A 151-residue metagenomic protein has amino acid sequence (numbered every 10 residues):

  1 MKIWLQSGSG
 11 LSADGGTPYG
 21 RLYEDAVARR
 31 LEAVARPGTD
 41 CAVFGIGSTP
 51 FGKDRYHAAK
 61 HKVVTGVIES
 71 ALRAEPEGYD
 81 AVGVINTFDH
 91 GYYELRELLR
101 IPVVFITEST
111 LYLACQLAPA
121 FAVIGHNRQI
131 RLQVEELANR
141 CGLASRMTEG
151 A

Functional and structural regions predicted by a protein language model:
M1-H61, H126-A151: N-terminal glycine-rich anion-binding loop in soluble enzyme alpha/beta folds
G8, I85-F88: Short, well-ordered beta-to-alpha junction loops that form the rim of enzyme active sites and present histidine/acidic
A42-G45, G83-V84, V103-I106: General beta-strand structural signal in soluble alpha/beta enzymes
Y56-R73: Glycine-rich, highly charged phosphate/nucleotide-binding loops
P76-N86: Periplasmic-binding protein-like
H90-Y93, L111, R131: Short, well-ordered alpha-helical microsegments
R96-L117: Short, acidic/small-residue loops that bind anionic groups at enzyme active sites
